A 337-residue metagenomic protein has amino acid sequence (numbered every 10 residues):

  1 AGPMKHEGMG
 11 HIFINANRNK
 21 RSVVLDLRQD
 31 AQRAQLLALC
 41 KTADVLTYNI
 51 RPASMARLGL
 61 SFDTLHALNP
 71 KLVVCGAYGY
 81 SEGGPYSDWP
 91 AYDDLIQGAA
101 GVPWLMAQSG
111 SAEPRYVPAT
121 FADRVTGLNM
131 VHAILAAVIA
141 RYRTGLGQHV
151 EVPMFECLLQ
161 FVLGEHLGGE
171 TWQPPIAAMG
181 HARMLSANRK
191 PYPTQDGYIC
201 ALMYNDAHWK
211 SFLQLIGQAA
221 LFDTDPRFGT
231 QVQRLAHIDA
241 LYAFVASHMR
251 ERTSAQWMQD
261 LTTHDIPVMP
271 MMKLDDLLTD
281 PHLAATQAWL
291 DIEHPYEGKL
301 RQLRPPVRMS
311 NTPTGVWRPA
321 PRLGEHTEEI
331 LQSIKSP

Functional and structural regions predicted by a protein language model:
A1-R143, A178, R322, H326-P337: N-terminal helix-loop segment corresponding to the beta1-alpha1 unit of nucleotide/adenylate-binding folds
G2-M4, G168-A178, I216, D280-H294: Short, surface-exposed loop/helix-turn segments at secondary-structure junctions that function as lids/hinges flanking
G79-S81, M154-L159, D196-Y198, Y204-H208 (+1 more regions): Glycine-rich beta-alpha junction loops
R115-V125, G147-H149, M179-R189, Y198-C200 (+2 more regions): A short glycine-threonine-serine/GTX helix/turn-capping micro-motif
G127-G147, Q160-E170, L213-A219: Oxidoreductase and adenylate-handling cofactor-binding alpha/beta cores
A187-H264, V268: Aromatic-enriched alpha-helical interface/lid elements that frame and gate functional surfaces
V245, S254-S310: C-terminal core of ALDH-fold dehydrogenases
E293-P337: Flexible, small-/acidic-enriched active-site or ligand-binding loops
